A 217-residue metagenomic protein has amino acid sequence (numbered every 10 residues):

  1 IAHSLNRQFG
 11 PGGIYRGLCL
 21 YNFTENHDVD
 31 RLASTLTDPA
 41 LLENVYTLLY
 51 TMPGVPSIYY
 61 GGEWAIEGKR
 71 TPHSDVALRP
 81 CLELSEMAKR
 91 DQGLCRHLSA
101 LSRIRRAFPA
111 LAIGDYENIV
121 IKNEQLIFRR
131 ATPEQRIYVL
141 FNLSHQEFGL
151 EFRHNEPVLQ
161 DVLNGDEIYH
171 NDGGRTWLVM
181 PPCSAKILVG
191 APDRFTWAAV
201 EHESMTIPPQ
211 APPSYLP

Functional and structural regions predicted by a protein language model:
I1-T71, R106, K122-N123, R130-E134 (+3 more regions): Conserved alpha/beta catalytic core and glycan-binding cleft of carbohydrate-active enzymes
H3-Q8, Y59-Y60, A65-I137, L143 (+1 more regions): Glycan-recognition and catalytic regions of carbohydrate-active enzymes
L32-P39, C81-Q92, G173-T176: Active-site rim elements
A33-L36, R70-T71, L150-F152, V189-A191 (+1 more regions): Short conserved micro-motifs at the rims of enzyme active sites and ligand-binding pockets
Q146-E167: Beta-strand-rich binding/interaction modules
N171-L216: C-terminal beta-strand-rich structural cap/linker in extracellular carbohydrate-active enzymes
